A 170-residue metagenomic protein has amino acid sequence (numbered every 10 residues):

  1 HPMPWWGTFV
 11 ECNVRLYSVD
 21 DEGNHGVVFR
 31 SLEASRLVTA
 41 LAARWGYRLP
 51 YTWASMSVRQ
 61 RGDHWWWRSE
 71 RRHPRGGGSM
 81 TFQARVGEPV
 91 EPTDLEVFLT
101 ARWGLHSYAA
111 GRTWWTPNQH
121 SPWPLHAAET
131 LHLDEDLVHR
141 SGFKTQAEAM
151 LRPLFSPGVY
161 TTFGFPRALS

Functional and structural regions predicted by a protein language model:
H1-F9, V19-D21: Short N-terminal edge-element motif at the start of the domain
N13-S170: Internal, well-folded beta-alpha domain core
